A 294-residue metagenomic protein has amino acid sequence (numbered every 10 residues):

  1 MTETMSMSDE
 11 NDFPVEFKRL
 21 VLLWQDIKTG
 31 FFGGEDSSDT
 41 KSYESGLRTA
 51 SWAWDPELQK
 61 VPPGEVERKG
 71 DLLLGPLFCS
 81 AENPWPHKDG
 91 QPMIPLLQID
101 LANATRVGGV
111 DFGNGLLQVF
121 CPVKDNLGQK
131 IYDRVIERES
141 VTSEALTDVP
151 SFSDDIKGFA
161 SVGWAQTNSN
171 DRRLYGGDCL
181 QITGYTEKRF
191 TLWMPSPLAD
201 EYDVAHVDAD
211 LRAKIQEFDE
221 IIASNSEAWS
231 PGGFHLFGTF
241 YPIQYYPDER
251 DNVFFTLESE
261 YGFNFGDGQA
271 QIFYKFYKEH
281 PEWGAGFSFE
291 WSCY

Functional and structural regions predicted by a protein language model:
T2-Y294: Preference for intrinsically disordered or flexible, low-complexity segments and adjacent hinge/connector residues
